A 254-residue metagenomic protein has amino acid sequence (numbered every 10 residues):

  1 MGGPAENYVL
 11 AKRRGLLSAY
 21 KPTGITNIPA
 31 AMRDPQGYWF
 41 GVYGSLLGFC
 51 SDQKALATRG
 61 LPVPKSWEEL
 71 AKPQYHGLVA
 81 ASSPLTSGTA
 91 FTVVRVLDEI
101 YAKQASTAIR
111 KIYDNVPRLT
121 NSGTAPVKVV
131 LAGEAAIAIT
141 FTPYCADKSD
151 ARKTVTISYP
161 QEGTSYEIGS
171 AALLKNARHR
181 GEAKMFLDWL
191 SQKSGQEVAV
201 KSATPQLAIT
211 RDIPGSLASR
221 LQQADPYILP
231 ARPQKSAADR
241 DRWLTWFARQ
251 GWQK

Functional and structural regions predicted by a protein language model:
M1-E134: Extracytoplasmic ligand-binding site segments that recognize negatively charged/polar headgroups
P4, G123, F141-T142, Q192: Helix N-cap/beta->alpha junction signal
E6-L10, L131, A136-T154: A ligand-binding cleft/hinge motif common to bilobed small-molecule-binding domains
N27-A31, S45, I109-Y113, L119-T120 (+2 more regions): Periplasmic-binding protein-like
E68-A71, D98, I109-R110, V127 (+7 more regions): Non-transmembrane alpha-helical segments in soluble domains of secreted/periplasmic/extracellular proteins
Y75-V79, G133-A136, R152-V155, E182-A183: Loop/turn elements at helix/coil->beta-strand transitions in domains of secreted/extracellular proteins
S165, G169, L174-R232: Mature extracytoplasmic/periplasmic domains
S216-K254: Extracellular/periplasmic bilobal clamshell ligand-binding domains
